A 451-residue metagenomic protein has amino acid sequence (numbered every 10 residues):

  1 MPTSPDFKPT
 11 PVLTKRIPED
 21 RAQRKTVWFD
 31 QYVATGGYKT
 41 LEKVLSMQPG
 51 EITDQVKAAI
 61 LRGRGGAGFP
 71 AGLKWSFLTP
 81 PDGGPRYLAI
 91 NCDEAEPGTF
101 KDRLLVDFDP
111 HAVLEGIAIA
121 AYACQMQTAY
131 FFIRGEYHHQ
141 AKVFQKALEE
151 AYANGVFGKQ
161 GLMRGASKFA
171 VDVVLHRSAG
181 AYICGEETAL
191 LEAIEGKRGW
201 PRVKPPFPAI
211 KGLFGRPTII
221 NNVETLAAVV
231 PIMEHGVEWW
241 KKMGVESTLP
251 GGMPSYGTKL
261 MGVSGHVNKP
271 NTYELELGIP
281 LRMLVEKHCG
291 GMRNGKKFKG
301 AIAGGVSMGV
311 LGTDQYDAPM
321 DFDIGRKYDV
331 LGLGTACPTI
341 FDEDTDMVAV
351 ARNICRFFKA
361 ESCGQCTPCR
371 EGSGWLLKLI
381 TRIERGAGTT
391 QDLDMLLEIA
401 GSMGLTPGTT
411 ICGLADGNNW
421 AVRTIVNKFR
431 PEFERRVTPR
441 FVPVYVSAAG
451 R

Functional and structural regions predicted by a protein language model:
M1-R198: Iron-sulfur-cluster electron-transfer modules
K39-A58, G84-R86, C92, K101-V106 (+4 more regions): Ferredoxin-type iron-sulfur electron-transfer modules in oxidoreductases and energy-metabolism complexes
T40, Q55, A89, Y130-F132 (+11 more regions): Structured core elements
E42-P81, V245-S255, G262-V263, E274-L275 (+3 more regions): Accessory "access/gating" subregions that flank catalytic or transport cores
A67-G68, G72-W75, T99-D102, A141-K146 (+9 more regions): Short acidic, glycine/serine/threonine-rich loops at helix termini
K101-A112, N221, Y273-E276, F358: Short alpha-helix boundary/capping segments
G116-A120, E276-N294: Short amphipathic, charge-patterned alpha-helical segments
A141-L277, C289, A448: Hydrophobic alpha-helical positions that pack around
